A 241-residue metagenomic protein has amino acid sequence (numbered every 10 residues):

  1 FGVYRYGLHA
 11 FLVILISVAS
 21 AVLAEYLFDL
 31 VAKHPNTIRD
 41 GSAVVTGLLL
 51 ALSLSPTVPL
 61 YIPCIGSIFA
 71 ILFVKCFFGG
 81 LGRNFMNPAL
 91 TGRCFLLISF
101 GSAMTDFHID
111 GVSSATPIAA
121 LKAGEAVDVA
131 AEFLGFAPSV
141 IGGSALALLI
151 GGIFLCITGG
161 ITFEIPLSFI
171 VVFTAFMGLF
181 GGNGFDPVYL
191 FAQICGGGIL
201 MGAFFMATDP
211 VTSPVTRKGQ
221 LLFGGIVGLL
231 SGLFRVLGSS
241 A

Functional and structural regions predicted by a protein language model:
F1-V18, V22: N-terminal signal-anchor module of multipass membrane proteins
A19, G41-L49, C64, I68 (+4 more regions): Hydrophobic alpha-helical segments embedded in the membrane of multi-pass proteins
A19-L27, I68-F78, R93-I98, V172-G178 (+1 more regions): Alpha-helical transmembrane segments and their membrane-interface exit regions
V22-P35, I71-G82, I150-G160, F204-S213: C-terminal ends of transmembrane helices
D29-R39, T57-V58, F133-G142, I157-E164 (+2 more regions): Short, amphipathic, aromatic/basic-enriched membrane-interface segments that mark the entry/exit of transmembrane
I38-A43, L48-V112: Membrane-interface helix-loop-helix junctions at boundaries between adjacent transmembrane segments
S53, F154-E164, M177-A241: Hydrophobic alpha-helical bundle architecture
G82-L149: Long hydrophobic alpha-helical segments that form multi-pass transmembrane helix bundles in integral membrane proteins
